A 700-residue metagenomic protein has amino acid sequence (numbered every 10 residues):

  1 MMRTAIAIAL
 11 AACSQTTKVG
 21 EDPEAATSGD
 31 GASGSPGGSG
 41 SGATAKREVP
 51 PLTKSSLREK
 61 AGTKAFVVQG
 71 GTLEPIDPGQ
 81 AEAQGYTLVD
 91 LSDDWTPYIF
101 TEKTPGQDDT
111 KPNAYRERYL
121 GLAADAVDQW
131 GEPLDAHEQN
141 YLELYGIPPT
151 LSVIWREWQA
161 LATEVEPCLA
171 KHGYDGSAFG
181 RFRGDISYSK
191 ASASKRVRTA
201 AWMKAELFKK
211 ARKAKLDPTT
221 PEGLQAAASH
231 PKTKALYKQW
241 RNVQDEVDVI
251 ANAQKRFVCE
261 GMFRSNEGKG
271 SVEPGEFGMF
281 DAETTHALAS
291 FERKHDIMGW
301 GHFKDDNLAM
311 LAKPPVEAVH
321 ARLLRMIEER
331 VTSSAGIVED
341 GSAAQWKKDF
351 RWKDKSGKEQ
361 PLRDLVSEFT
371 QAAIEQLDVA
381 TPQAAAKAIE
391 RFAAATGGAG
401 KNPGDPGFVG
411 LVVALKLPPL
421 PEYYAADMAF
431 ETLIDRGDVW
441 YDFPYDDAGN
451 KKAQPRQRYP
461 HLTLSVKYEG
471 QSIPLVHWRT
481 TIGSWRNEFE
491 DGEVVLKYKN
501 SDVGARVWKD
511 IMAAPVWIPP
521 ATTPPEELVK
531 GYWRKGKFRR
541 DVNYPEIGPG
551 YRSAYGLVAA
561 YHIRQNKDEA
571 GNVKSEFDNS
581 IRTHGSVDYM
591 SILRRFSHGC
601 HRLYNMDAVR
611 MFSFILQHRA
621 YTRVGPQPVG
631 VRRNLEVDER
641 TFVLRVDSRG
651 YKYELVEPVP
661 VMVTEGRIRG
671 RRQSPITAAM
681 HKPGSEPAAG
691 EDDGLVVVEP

Functional and structural regions predicted by a protein language model:
M1-A7: Sec-dependent signal peptide recognition, specifically the positively charged N-region followed immediately by
L10-A12: C-terminal motif of bacterial Sec signal peptides marking the signal peptidase cleavage site
S14-P700: N-terminal pre-domains immediately preceding structured catalytic cores
